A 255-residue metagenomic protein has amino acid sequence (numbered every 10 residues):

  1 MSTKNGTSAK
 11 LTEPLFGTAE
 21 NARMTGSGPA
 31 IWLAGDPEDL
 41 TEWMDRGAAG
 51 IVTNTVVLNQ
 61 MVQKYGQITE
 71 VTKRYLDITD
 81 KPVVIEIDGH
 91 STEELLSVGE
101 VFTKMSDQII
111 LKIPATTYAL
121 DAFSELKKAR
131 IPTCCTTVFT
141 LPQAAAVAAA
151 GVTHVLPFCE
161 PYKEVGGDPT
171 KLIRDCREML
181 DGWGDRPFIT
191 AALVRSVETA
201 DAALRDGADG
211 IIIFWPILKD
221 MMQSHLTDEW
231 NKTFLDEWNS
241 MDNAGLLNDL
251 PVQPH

Functional and structural regions predicted by a protein language model:
G6-L15, L180-H255: C-terminal alpha-helical cap/extension of soluble enzyme domains
K10-T12, S27, G35-A129, C159: Active-site beta->alpha loop and helix N-cap motifs at the rims of alpha/beta catalytic domains
W32-P37, G89-E93, I113-T117, C135-P142 (+1 more regions): Glycine-rich beta-to-alpha transition loops that act as phosphate-gripper elements at the mouths of alpha/beta enzyme
E38-R46, E94-V98, A122, T140-A150 (+1 more regions): Catalytic cores of alpha/beta
G47-G50, M105-Q108, E125-C134, A149-L156 (+1 more regions): Glycine-enriched alpha-helix->loop->beta-strand junction motifs that scaffold or abut catalytic
G50-I51, T55-Q60, T137, H154-V165 (+1 more regions): Glycine-rich phosphate-binding active-site loops on the catalytic face of alpha/beta enzymes
N54, L111, V147, A203 (+1 more regions): Conserved, mostly hydrophobic/aromatic
T69-V83, L120-R130, P169-I189, K232-P251: Alpha-helix-loop-beta-strand connector modules within alpha/beta enzyme cores
